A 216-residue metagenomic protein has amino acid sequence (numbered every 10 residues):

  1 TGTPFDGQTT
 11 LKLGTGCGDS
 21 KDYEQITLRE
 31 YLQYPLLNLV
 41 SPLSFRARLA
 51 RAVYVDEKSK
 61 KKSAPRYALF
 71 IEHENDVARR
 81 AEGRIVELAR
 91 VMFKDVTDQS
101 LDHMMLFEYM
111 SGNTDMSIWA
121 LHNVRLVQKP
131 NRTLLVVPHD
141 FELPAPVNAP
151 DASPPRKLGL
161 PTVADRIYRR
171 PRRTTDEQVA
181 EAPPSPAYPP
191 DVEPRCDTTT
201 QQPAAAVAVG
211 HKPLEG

Functional and structural regions predicted by a protein language model:
T1-G216: Phosphate/dinucleotide-binding and metal-coordinating scaffold of catalytic cores in nucleotide-dependent enzymes
